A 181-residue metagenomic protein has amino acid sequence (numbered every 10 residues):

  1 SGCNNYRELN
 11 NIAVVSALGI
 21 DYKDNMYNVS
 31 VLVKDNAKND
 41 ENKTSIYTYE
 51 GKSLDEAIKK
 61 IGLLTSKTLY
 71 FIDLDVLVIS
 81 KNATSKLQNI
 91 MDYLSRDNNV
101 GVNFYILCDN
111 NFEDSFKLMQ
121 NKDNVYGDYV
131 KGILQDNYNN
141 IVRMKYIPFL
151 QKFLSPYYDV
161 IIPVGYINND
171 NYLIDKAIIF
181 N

Functional and structural regions predicted by a protein language model:
S1-N181: Membrane-proximal alpha-helical signals and transmembrane carboxylates
